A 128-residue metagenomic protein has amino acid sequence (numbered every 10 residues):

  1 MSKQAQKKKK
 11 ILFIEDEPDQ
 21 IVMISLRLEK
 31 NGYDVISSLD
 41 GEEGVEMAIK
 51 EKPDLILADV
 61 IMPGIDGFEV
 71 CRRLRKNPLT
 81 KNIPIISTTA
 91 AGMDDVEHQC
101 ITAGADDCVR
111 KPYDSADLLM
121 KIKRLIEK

Functional and structural regions predicted by a protein language model:
V22-K30: Charged docking surfaces used in two-component/phosphorelay signaling
G32-L39, M47: Short hydrophobic/Thr-rich beta-strand motif most characteristic of the beta2 strand and flanking loop of CheY-like
E51-L57: Active-site beta3 strand of CheY-like receiver
M62: Receiver (REC) domain active-site loop signature in two-component systems and cognate sites in sensor histidine kinases
Y113-I122: C-terminal output helix
